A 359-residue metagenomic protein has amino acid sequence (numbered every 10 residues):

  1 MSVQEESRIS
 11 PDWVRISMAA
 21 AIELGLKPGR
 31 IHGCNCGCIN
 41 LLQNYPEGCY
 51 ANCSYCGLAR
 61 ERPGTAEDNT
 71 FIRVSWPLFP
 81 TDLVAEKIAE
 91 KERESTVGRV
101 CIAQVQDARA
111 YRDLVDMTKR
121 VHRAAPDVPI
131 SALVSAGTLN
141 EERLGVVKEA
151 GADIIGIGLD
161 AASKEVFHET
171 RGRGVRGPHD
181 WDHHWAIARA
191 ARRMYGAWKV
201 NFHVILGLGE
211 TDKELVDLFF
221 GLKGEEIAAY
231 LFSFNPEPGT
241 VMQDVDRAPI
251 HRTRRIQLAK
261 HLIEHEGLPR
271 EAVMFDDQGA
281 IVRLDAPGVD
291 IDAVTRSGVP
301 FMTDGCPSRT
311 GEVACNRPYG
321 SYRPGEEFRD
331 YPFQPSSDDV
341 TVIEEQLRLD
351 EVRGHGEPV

Functional and structural regions predicted by a protein language model:
M1-G37, M194, V216-V359: Auxiliary Fe-S-binding modules of radical SAM enzymes
I22-R62, R99, I154: N-terminal pre-triad scaffold of radical SAM enzymes
L42-G64, V299-Y319: Local cysteine-cluster metal-coordination motifs and their immediate loop/turn environment, predominantly Fe-S cluster
R60-D113, P126-R143, A152-W185, A228-Y230: Core AdoMet radical
K91-E92, V121, V147, A191 (+1 more regions): Generic structural signal for hydrophobic
R112-S131, R176-W198, P249-V273: Alpha-helix-loop-beta-strand connector modules within alpha/beta enzyme cores
L133, G137, R173-G174, I187-K213 (+2 more regions): Conserved strand-turn element in the central/C-terminal portion of the radical SAM core barrel that lines
N140-E149, L206-G224: Catalytic cores of alpha/beta
